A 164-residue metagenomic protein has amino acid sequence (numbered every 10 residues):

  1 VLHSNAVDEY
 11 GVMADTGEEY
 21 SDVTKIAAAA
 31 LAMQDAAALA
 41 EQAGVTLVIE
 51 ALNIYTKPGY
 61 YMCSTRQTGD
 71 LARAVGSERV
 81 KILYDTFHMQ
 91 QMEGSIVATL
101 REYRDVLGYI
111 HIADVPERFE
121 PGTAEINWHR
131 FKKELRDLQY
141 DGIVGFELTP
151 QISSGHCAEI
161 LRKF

Functional and structural regions predicted by a protein language model:
V1-K81, Q91: Active-site acidic/histidine proton-transfer and metal-coordination neighborhood in alpha/beta enzyme cores
V12, Q42, T46, M62-F164: Histidine-acidic metal/acid-base catalytic patches
